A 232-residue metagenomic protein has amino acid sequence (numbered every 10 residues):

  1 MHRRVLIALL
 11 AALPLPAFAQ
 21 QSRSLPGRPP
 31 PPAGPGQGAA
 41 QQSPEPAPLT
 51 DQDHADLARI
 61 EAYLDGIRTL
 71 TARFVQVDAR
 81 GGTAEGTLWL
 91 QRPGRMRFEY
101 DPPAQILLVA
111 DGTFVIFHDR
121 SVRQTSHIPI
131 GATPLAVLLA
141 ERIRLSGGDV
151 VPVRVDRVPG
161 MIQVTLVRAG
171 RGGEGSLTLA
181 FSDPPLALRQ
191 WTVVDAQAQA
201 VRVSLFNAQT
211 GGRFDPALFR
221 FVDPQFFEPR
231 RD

Functional and structural regions predicted by a protein language model:
R3-I7: N-terminal export leaders
A19-A58, D65, D223-D232: Compositionally biased, proline/threonine/alanine/serine-rich low-complexity intrinsically disordered stretches
A62-A79: A short, Trp-centered hydrophobic/proline-enriched beta-strand micro-motif
D65-T69, T83-E85, Q91-P93, P102-P103 (+5 more regions): Extracytoplasmic
L88-V137, V201-R202: An acidic-aromatic
R120-M161: Surface-exposed, polar helix/loop patches in the mature regions of secreted/periplasmic/lumenal proteins that form
S146-G148, P152, P159-D232: Gly/Pro-enriched, hydrophobic low-complexity segments that function as extracytoplasmic propeptides/linkers
